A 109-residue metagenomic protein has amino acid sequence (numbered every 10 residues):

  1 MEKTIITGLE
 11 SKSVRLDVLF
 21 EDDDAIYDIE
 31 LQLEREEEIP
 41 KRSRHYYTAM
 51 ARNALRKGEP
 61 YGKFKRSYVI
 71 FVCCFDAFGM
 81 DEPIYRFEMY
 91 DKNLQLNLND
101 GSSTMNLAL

Functional and structural regions predicted by a protein language model:
M1-L109: Elongated, amphipathic alpha-helical interaction scaffolds
